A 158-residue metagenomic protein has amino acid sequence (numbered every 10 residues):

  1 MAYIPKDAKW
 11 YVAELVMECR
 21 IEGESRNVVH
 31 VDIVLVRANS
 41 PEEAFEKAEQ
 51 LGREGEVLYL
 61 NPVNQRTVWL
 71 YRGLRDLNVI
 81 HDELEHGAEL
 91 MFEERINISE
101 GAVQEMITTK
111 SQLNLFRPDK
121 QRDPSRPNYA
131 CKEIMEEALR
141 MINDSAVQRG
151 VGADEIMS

Functional and structural regions predicted by a protein language model:
M1-K9, E93: Short, charge-rich, low-complexity alpha-helical interaction segments
Y11-V16: A short beta-strand micro-motif
M17-C19, R37: Beta-strand elements of well-folded, non-transmembrane domains
G23-R26: Short consensus segments that form the blades of beta-propeller domains, in both extracellular/periplasmic
V28-N39: A short, exposed loop/beta-hairpin motif centered on an aromatic-Gly-Thr core
S40-G52: A short, charged, amphipathic alpha-helix used as a generic interaction element across diverse proteins
E54-R122: Short, mixed-charge low-complexity intrinsically disordered segments
M106-G150: Mixed-charge, glycine-accented linear interaction segment located at domain edges/termini
